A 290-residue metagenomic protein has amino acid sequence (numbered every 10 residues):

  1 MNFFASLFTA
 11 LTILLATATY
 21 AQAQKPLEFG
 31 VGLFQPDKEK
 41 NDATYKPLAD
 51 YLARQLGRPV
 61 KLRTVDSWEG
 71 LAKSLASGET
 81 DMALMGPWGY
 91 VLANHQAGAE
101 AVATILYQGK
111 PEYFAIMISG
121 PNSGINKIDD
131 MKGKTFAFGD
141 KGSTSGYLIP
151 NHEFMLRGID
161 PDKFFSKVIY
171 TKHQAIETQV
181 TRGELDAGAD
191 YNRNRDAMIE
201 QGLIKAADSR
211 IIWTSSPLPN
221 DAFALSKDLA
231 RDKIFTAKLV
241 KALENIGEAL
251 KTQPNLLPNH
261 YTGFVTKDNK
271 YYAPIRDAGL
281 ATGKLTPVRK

Functional and structural regions predicted by a protein language model:
S6-A16: Bacterial N-terminal signal peptides
T17-A23: Sec/Tat signal peptide C-region and signal peptidase I cleavage site
A23-G89: Extracytoplasmic small-molecule ligand-binding "clamshell" domains of the periplasmic binding protein/Venus flytrap
Q24-V31, P36-P47, L218, K227-K290: An extracytoplasmic/periplasmic, membrane-proximal ligand-sensing/linker region
E69-A83, Q96, D129, H173-R193: Short helices/loops that flank or line small-molecule/ion binding pockets
A99-G109: A structural signal for short loop-to-beta-strand junctions that line the ligand-binding cleft of periplasmic/secreted
S119-G139: Flexible hinge/capping segments at coil-to-helix
T135-I234: Pocket-lining segment of extracytoplasmic ligand-binding domains
